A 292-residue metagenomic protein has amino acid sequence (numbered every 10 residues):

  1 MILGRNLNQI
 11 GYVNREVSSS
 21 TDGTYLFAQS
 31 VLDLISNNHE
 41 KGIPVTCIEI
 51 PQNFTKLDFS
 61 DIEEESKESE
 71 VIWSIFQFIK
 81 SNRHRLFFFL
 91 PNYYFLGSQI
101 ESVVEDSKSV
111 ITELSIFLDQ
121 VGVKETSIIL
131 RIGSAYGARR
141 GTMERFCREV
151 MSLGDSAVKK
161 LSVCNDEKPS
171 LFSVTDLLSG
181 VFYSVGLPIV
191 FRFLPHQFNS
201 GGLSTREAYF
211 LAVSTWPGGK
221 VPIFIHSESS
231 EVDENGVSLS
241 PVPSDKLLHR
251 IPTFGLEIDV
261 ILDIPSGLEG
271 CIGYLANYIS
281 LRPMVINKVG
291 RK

Functional and structural regions predicted by a protein language model:
M1-L86: N-terminal pre-domain/capping segments
M1-Y12, P44-I48, L86-L90, T126-L130 (+4 more regions): Hydrophobic faces of well-ordered beta-strands that scaffold small-molecule active sites in alpha/beta enzyme cores
N6-I10, P51-N53, P91-F95, R131-A135 (+4 more regions): Active-site beta-loop-alpha junctions enriched in small/polar residues
Y25, C164-T175, Q197-E207, E269: Active-site glycine- and acidic-residue-rich loops that bind and position anionic ligands or nucleotide-like cofactors
L57-F59, G97-Q99, G141, S173-T175 (+2 more regions): A short acidic (Asp/Glu
E65-E70, M143-C147, T175-D176, L203-F210 (+1 more regions): Charged helix-capping and loop-helix junction motifs
E68-P188: Active-site acidic/histidine proton-transfer and metal-coordination neighborhood in alpha/beta enzyme cores
L187, F198-K292: Histidine-acidic metal/acid-base catalytic patches
